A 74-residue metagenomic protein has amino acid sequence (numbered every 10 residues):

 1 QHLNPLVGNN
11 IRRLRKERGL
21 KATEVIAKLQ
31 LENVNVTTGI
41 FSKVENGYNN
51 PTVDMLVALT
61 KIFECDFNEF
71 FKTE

Functional and structural regions predicted by a protein language model:
Q1-L6: A detector for short, charged/polar N-terminal pre-domain segments
G8, G19, N35, N50-V53: Residue at a beta-strand N-cap/secondary-structure junction
N9-L31: Short basic helix-loop element that most often maps to the first helix and adjoining turn of HTH DNA-binding modules
I11, A22, T38, V53-L56: Helix-turn-helix DNA-binding elements, focusing on the entry/boundary residues of the two helices that contact DNA
I11, V25-I26, F41-V44, F70: Conserved hydrophobic/aromatic packing and binding residues within compact polymer-binding modules
L29, E45, M55, F71-E74: DNA major-groove recognition helix of helix-turn-helix
Q30-N50: Recognition helix of helix-turn-helix/homeodomain-like DNA-binding domains that insert into the DNA major groove
N50-E69: DNA major-groove recognition helix of helix-turn-helix/homeodomain DNA-binding modules
